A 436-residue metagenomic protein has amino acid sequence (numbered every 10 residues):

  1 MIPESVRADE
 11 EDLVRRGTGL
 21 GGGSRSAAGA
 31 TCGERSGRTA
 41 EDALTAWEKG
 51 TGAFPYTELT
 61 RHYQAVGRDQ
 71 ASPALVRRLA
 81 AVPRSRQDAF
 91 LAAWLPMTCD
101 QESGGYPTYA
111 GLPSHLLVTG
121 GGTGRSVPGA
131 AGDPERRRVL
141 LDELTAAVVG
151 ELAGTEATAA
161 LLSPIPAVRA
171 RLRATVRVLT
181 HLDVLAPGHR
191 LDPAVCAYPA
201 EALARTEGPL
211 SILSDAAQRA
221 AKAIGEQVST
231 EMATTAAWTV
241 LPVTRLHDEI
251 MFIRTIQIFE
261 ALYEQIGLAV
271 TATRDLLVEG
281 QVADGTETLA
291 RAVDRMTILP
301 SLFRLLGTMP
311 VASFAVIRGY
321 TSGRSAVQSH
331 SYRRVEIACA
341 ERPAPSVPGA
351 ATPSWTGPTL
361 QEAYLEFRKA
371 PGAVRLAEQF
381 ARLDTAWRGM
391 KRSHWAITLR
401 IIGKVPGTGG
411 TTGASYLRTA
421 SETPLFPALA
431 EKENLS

Functional and structural regions predicted by a protein language model:
M1-S436: Surface-exposed peri-terminal alpha-helical interaction modules
